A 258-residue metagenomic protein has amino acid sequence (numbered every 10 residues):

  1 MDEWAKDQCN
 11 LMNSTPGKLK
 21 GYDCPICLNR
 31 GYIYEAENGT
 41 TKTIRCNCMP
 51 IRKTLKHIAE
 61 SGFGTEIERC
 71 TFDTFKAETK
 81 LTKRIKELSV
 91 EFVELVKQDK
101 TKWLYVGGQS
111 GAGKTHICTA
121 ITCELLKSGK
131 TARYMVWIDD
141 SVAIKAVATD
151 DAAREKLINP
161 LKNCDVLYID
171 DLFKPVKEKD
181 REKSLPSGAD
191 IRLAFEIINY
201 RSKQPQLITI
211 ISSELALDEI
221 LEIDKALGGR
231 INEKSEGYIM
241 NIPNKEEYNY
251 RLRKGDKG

Functional and structural regions predicted by a protein language model:
M1-R84, N244, Y250-G258: A short, basic N-terminal segment
T74-L104: Pre-Walker A (pre-P-loop) alpha-helix and adjacent loop at the N terminus of AAA/AAA+ ATPase modules, a conserved
K83-S89, L126-N163: Short glycine-rich substrate-engagement loop in P-loop NTPases that contacts/grips substrate
V93-V96, A146-L167, R192-Y200, A226: Conserved alpha-helical scaffold flanking the Walker A/P-loop in AAA+ ATPase domains
K100-C118: Walker A/P-loop nucleotide-binding motif
K130-T131, N163-V166, Q204-I211: Loop/turn-to-beta-strand initiation segments
D140-V147, K174-G258: Replace "adjacent to P-loop NTPase cores in ATP/GTP-dependent enzymes" with "adjacent to NTP-binding cores
D170-L172: Walker B catalytic acidic pair
